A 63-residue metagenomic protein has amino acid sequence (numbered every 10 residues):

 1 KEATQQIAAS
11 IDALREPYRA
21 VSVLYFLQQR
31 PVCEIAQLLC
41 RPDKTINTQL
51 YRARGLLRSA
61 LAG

Functional and structural regions predicted by a protein language model:
K1-D12: Acidic, proline/glycine-rich intrinsically disordered inter-domain spacer in sigma factors
I7, V21-S22: Short alpha-helical "packing" element that flanks the helix-turn-helix/winged-helix DNA-binding module
D12-A20, Q28-T45: Helix-turn-helix DNA-binding module
L14-R19, R54-G63: Short, Lys/Arg-enriched C-terminal cap helix and immediately downstream tail that follows
Q49-R52: Residues within the DNA-recognition helix of helix-turn-helix
